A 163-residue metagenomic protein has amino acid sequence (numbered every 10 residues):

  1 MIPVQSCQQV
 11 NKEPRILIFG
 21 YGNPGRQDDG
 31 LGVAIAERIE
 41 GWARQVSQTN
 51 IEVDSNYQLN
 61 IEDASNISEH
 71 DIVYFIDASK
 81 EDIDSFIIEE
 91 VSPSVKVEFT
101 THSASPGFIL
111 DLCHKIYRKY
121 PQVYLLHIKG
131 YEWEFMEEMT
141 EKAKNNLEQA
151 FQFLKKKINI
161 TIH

Functional and structural regions predicted by a protein language model:
M1-G130, E137-Q149, L154-H163: N-terminal catalytic or cofactor-binding beta/alpha core of small enzyme domains
